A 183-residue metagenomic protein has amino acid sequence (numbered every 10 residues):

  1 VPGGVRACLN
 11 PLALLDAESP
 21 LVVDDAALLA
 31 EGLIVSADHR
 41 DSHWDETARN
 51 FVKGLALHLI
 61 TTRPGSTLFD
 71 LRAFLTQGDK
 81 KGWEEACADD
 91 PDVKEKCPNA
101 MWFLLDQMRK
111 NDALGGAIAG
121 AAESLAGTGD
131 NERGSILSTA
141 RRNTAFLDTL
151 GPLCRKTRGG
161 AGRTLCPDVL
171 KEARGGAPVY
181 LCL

Functional and structural regions predicted by a protein language model:
V1-L183: P-loop NTPase motor domains
